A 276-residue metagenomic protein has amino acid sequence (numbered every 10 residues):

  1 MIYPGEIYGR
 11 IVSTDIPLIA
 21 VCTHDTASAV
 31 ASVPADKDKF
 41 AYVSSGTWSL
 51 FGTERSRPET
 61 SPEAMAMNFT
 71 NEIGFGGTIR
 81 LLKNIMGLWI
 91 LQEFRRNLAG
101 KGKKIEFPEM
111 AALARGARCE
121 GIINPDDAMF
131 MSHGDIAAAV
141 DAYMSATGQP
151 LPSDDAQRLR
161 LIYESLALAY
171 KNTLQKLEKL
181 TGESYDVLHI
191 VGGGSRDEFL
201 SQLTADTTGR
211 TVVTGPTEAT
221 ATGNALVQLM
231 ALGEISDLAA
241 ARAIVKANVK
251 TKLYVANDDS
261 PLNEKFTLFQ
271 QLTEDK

Functional and structural regions predicted by a protein language model:
I2-I7: Gly/charged, well-structured mid-domain segments that form the phosphate/adenylate-handling core of ATP-dependent
R10-V187, R196-T220, L226-N257, P261-N263 (+1 more regions): Active-site core segments that coordinate phosphate-bearing ligands/cofactors across diverse enzyme families
